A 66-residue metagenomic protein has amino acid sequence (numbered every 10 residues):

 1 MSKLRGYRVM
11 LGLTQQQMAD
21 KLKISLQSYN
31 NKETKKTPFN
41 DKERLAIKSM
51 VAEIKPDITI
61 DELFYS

Functional and structural regions predicted by a protein language model:
M1-M10, I58: A short, Lys/Arg-rich alpha-helix, primarily the initiator
R5, N30-N31, K48: Key DNA-contacting residues within the recognition helix of helix-turn-helix
R5, Q16, D61: Residues within the helices of the helix-turn-helix
G6-V9, K23, T34-K36, A52: Residue-level detection of the helix-turn-helix DNA-binding "recognition helix"
R8, A19, K48: The alpha-helix within a helix-turn-helix
G12-N31: Short alpha-helical DNA-recognition segment
K42-I58: DNA major-groove recognition helix of helix-turn-helix/homeodomain DNA-binding modules
I60-S66: Short amphipathic recognition helices of helix-turn-helix/homeodomain-type DNA-binding modules
